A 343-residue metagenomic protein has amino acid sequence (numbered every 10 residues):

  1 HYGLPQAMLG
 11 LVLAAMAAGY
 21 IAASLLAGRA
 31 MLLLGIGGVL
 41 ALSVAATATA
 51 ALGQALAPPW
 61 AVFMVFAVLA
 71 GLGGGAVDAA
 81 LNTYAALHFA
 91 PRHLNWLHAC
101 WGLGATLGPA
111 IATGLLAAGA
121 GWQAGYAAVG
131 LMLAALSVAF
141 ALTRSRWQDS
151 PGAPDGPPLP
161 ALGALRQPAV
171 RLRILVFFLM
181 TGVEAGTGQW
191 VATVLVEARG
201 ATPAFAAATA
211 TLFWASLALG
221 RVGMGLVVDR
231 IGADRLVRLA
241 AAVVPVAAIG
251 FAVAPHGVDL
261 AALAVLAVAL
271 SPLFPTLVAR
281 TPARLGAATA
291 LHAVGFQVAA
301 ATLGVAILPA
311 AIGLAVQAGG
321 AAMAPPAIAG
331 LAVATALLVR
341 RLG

Functional and structural regions predicted by a protein language model:
G3, G35, L56-A61, G200 (+2 more regions): Helix-breaking motifs and short loop linkers at transmembrane-helix boundaries and internal kinks in secondary membrane
I21-W60: Conserved MFS/SLC helix-loop-helix module at the cytosolic interface between two early adjacent transmembrane helices
A23-I36, G220-G232, V316: Helix-to-loop junctions at the C-terminal end of transmembrane segments in multipass secondary transporters
W60, L97-Q148: Helix-loop-helix hairpin linking two adjacent transmembrane segments in secondary transporters
F66-G102: Cytoplasmic helix-loop-helix junction between adjacent transmembrane helices in 12-TM secondary transporters
P168-L219: Extracytoplasmic gate region of multi-pass secondary transporters
I231-L277: C-terminal transmembrane helical hairpin of 12-TM major facilitator-type secondary transporters
A287-A321, I328: A late C-terminal transmembrane helix in Major Facilitator Superfamily
